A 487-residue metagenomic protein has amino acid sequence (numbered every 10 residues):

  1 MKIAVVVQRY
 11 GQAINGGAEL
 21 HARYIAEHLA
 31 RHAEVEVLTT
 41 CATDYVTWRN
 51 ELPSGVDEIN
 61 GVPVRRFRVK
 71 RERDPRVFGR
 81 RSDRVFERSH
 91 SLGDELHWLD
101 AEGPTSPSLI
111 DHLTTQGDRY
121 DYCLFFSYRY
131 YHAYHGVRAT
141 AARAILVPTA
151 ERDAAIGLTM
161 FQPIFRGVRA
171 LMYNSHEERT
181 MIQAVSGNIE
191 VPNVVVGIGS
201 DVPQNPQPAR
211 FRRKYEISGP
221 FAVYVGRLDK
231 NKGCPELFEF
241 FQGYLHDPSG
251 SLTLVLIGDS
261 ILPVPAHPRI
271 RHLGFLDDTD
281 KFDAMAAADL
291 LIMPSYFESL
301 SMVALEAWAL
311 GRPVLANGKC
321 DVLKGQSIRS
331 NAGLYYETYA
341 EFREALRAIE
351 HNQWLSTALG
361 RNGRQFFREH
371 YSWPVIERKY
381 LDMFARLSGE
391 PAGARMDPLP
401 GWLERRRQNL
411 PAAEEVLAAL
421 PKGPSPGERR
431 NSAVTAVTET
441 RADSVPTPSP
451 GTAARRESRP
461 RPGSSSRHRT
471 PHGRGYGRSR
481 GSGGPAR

Functional and structural regions predicted by a protein language model:
M1-R68, D118, Y244, L403-E428 (+4 more regions): N-terminal subdomain of nucleotide-sugar transferases
R143-A154, F161-Q207, I217: Donor nucleotide-sugar binding/catalytic pocket of nucleotide-sugar-dependent glycosyltransferases
Y215-K232, F238-Q242: Conserved donor-binding/catalytic core segment of Leloir-type glycosyltransferases
G258-D283, L290: Nucleotide-activated donor-binding/catalytic signature segment of Leloir-type glycosyltransferases, i.e., the conserved
Y296: Aromatic "clamp/platform" in nucleotide-sugar-dependent glycosyltransferases that forms part of the donor/acceptor
P313-N317: Short hydrophobic beta-strand element within catalytic cores of glycosyltransferases and related nucleotide-activated
K324-A348, W354, A358: Change "using UDP/GDP/dTDP sugars" to "using nucleotide sugars
R364, E369, P374-T440, T447-P448 (+3 more regions): C-terminal amphipathic helix plus adjacent low-complexity, charged tail appended to glycosyltransferase catalytic
